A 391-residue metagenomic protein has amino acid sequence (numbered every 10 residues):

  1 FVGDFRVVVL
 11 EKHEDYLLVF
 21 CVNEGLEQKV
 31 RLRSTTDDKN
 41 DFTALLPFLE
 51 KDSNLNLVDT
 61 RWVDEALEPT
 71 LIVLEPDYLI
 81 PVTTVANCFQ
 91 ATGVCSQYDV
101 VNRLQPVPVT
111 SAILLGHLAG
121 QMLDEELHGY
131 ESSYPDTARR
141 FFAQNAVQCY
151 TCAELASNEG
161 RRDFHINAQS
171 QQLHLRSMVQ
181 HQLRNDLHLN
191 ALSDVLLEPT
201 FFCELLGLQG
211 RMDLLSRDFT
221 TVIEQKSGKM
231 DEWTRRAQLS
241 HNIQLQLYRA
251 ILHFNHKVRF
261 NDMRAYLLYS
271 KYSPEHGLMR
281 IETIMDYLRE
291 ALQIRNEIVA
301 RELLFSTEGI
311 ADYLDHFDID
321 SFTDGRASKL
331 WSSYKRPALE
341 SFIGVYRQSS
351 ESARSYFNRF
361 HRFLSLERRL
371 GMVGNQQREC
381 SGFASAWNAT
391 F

Functional and structural regions predicted by a protein language model:
F1-R217, H316-G325, W331, E340: Metal-dependent nuclease catalytic cores that hydrolyze phosphodiester bonds in DNA/RNA, characterized by
F1-V22, E308-F391: Accessory interdomain/linker segments of ATP-dependent helicases and helicase-like nucleic-acid enzymes that mediate
D15, V19-K51, L192-R295: Mg2+/Mn2+-dependent nuclease catalytic core
D38-L45, D64, E68-V82, Q169-S177 (+3 more regions): Metal-dependent nuclease catalytic regions and adjoining charged, substrate-binding loops involved in nucleic-acid end
P81, C203, Q238, R259 (+5 more regions): Helix N-terminus capping/helix-initiation residues
C88, M122, M178-Q182, E290 (+4 more regions): Residues that form generic nucleotide/phosphate-binding pockets
V109-G116, R161, H165-L173, N242 (+4 more regions): Generic detection of long, well-ordered alpha-helical segments
Q121, L247-A250, R347: Generic detector of well-ordered secondary structure
